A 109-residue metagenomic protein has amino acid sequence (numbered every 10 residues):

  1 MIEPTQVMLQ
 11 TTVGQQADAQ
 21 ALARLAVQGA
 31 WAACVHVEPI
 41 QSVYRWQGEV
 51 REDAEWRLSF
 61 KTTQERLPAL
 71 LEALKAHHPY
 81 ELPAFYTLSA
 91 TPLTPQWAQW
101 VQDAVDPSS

Functional and structural regions predicted by a protein language model:
M1-S109: Positively charged, small/polar-rich N-terminal and surface patches that mediate targeting and assembly and bind
